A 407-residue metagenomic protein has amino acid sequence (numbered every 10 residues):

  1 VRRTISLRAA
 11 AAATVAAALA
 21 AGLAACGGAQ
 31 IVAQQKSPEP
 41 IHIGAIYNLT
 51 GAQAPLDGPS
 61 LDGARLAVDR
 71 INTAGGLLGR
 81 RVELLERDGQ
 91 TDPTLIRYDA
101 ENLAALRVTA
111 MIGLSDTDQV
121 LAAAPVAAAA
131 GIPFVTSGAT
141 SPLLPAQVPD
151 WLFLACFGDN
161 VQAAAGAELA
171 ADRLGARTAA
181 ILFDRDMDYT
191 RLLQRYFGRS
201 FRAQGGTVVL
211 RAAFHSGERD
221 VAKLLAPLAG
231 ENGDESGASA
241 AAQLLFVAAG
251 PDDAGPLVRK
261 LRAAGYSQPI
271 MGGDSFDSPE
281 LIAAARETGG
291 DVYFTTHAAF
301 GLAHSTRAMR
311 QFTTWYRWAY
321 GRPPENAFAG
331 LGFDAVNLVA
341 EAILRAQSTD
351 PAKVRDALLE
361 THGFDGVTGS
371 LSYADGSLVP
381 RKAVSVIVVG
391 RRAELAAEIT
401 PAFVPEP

Functional and structural regions predicted by a protein language model:
V1-H42, F403-P407: Short, low-complexity disordered leader/linker segments with a strong preference for bacterial N-terminal type II
A29-V32, P55-S60, G75-A146, F214-E218 (+1 more regions): Beta-alpha junction/loop-to-helix N-cap segments that form part of ligand/metal-binding clefts
V32-R65, R87-P93, L182-T190, F300-A303 (+1 more regions): Extracytoplasmic "Venus flytrap"
L103-S115, V135-S137, A180-D184, E235-P251 (+3 more regions): Periplasmic-binding protein-like
A127, Q194-H297: Extracellular/periplasmic bilobed ligand-binding domains
L152-S216, L244, V339: An alpha-beta-alpha
V258-F333, L344, A393-E406: Extracellular/periplasmic periplasmic-binding protein-like sensory domains
W318-G330, A340-L395: Segments of small-molecule ligand-sensing domains
